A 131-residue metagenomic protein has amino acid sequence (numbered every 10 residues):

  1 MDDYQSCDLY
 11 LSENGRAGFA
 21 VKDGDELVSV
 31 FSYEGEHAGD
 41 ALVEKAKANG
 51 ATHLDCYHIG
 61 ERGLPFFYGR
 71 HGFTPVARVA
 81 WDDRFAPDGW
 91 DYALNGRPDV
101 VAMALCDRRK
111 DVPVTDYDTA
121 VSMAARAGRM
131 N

Functional and structural regions predicted by a protein language model:
M1-E34: A conserved beta-strand-loop-helix scaffold within acyl/acetyltransferase catalytic domains
S6-C7, R16, A51, P98-V100: Short, surface-exposed beta-edge/turn micro-motifs
S12, V76-A77, A125: Amphipathic alpha-helical interaction segments
G15-A20, G35-E36, G63, R109-P113: Short, surface-exposed beta-strand/loop "edge" segments at domain boundaries and coil↔beta transitions
F19, K45, G50, T119 (+1 more regions): Residue-level detector of intrinsically disordered, flexible termini and proteolytic processing junctions
K22-A93: Acyl-donor binding region in acyl/amide transferases
D82-N131: C-terminal "cap" of GNAT-fold acetyltransferases
